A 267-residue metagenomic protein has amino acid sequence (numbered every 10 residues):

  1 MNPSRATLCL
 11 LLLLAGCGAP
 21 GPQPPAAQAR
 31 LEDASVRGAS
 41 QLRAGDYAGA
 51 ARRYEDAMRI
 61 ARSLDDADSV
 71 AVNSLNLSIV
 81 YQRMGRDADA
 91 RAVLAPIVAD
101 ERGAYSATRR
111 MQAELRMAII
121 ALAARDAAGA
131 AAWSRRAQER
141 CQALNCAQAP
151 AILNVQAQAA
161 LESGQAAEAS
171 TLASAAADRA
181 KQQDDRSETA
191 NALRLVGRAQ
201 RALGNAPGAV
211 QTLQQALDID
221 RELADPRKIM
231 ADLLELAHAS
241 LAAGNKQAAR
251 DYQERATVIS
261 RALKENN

Functional and structural regions predicted by a protein language model:
C17-D68, V72: N-terminal leader/linker segments that initiate helical-solenoid repeat arrays
P22-P25, R62-D66, G103-S106, Q142-C146 (+3 more regions): Short coil/turn linkers that connect adjacent helices within long alpha-helical scaffolds, especially alpha-solenoid
A29, S69, R109, Q148-A149 (+2 more regions): Structural signature of alpha-solenoid helical repeat junctions
E32-D33, V72, Q112, A151-I152 (+3 more regions): Residue register of alpha-helical TPR repeats
Y54, A61, Y81, D100-R102 (+7 more regions): Eukaryotic all-alpha helical interaction scaffolds
